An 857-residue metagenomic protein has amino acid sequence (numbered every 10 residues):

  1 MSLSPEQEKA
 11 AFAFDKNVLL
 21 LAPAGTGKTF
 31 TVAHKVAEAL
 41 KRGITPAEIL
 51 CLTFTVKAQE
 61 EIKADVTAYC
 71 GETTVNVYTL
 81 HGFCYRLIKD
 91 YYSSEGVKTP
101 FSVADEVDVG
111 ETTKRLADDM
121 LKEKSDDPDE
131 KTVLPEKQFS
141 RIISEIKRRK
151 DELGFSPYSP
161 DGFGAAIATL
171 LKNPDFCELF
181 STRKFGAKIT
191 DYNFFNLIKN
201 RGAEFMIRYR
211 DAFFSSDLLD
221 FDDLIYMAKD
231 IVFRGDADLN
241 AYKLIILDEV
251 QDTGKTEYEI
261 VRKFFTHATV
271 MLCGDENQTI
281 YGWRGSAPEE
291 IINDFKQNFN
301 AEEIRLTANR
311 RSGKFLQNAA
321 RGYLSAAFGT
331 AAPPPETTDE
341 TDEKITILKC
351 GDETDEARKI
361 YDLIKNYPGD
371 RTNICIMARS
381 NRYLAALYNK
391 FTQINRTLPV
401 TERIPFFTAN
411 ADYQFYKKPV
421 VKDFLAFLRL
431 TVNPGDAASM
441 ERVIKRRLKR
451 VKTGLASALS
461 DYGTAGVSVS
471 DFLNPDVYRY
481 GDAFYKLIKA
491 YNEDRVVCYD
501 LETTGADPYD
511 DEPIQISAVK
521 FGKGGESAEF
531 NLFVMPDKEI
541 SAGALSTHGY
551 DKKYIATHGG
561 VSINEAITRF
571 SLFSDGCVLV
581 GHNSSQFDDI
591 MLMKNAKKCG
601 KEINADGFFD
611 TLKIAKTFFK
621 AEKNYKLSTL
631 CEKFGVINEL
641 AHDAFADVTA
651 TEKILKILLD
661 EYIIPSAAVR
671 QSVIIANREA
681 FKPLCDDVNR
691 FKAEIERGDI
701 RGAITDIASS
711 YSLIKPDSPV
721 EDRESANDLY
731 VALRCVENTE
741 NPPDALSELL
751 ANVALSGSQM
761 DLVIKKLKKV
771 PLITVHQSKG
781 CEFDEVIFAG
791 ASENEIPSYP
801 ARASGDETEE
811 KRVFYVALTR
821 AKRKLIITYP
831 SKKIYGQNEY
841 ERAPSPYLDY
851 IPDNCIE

Functional and structural regions predicted by a protein language model:
M1-K98, D236, N318-R321, T819: P-loop NTPase Walker
S2-F12, K16-L21, N76, D105-G110 (+4 more regions): Conserved helicase NTPase motor core
L19, A24-V32, N300-E303, A308-P399 (+1 more regions): Helicase P-loop NTPase motor core
E38, K255-I347, A528-L532, A544 (+1 more regions): Conserved RecA-like helicase ATPase core segment that couples NTP binding/hydrolysis to strand translocation
E48-R148, G607, T629: Conserved P-loop NTPase-based nucleic-acid remodeling module centered on helicase motor cores
Y78-R86, I245-E249, C273, E748-S798 (+3 more regions): Conserved helicase core region in the C-terminal RecA-like lobe
T79, D494-M593, K597-A605, K620 (+2 more regions): Conserved non-catalytic scaffold segment of RNase H-like nuclease domains
K199-G202, N433-V497, T504-G505, S517-G522 (+1 more regions): Accessory C-terminal helicase-associated subdomains
